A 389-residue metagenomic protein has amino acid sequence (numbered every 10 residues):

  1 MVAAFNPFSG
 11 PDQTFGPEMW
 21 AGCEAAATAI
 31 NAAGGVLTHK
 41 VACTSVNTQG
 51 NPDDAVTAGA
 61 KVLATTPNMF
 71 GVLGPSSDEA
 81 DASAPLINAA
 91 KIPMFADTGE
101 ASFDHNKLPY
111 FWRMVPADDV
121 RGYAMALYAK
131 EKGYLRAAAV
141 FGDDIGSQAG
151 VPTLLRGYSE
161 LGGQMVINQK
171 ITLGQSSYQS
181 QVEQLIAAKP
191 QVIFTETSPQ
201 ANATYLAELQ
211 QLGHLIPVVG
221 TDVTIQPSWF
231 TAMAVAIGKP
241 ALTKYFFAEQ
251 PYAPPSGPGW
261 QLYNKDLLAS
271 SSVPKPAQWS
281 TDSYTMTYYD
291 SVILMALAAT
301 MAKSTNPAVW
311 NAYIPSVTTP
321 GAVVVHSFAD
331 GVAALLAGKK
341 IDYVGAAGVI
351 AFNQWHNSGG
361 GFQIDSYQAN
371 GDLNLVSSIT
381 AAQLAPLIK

Functional and structural regions predicted by a protein language model:
M1-K389: Extracytosolic ligand-binding ectodomains
